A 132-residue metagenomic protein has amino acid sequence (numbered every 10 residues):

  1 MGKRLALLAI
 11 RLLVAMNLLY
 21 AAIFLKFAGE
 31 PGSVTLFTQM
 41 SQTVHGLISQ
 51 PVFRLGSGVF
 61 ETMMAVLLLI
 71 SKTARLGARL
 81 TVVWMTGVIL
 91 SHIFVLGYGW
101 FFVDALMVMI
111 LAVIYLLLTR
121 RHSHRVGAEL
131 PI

Functional and structural regions predicted by a protein language model:
M1-I132: Membrane-interface extramembranous regions
